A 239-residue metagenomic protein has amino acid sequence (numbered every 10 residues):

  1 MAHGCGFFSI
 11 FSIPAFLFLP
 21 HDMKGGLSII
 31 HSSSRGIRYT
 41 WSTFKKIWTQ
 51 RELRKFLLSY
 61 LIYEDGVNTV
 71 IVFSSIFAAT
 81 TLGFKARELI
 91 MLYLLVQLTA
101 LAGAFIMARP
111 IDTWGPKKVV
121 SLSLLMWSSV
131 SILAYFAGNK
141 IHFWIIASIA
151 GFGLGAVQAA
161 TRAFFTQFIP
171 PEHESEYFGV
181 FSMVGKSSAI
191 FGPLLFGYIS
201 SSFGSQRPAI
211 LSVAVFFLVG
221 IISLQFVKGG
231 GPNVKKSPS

Functional and structural regions predicted by a protein language model:
M1-G6, Y198-F217: A membrane-interface helix-boundary motif in multi-pass transporters
I10-F18, L211-S239: Multi-pass alpha-helical transporter architecture, strongest for 12-TM Major Facilitator/SLC carriers used
H21-L58: Juxtamembrane intracellular "pre-TM" segments in multi-pass secondary transporters
V72-L89: Short amphipathic helix-loop junctions that connect adjacent transmembrane helices in Major Facilitator Superfamily/SLC
A102-P116, S200: Helix-to-loop junctions at the C-terminal end of transmembrane segments in multipass secondary transporters
K118-L133: Structural signature of the two symmetry-related core transmembrane helices
Y135-A147: Helix-loop junctions at membrane interfaces in 12-TM secondary transporters
A156-P170: Intracellular juxtamembrane helix-capping segments at the cytosolic ends of symmetry-related transmembrane helices
